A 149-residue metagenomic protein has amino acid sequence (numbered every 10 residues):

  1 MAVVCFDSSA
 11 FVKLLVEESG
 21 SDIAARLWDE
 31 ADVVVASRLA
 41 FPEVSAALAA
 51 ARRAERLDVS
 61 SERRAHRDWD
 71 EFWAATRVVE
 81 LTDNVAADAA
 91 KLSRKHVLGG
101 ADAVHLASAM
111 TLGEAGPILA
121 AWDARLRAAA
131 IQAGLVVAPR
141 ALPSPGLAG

Functional and structural regions predicted by a protein language model:
M1-A40, A51-R64, L147-A148: Short, well-structured N-terminal submotif of metal-dependent ribonuclease cores
A2-V3, L106-A107, T111-G149: Acidic, PIN/NYN-like endoribonuclease modules and their adjacent C-terminal/linker elements
D7, E43, D102, D123: Acidic active-site catalytic centers that drive phospho-/nucleotidyl reactions and related ester hydrolyses
A31-V34, A75-R77, G113-I118: Short active-site oxyanion
A36, E80, G100-A103, A120-A121: Short beta-strand scaffold positions
F41, R67-D70, A74-H96, A103-A107: Acidic catalytic patch
A46-R53, M110: Short glycine/serine- and small hydrophobic-enriched flexible loop segments
